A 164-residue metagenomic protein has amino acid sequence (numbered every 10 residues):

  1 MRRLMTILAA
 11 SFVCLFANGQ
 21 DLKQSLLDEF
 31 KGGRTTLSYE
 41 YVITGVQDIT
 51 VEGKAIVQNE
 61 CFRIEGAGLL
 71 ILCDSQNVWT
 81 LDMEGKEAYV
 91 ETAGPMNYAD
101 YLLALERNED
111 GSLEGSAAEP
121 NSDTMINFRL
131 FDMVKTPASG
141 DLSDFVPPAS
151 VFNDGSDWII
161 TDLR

Functional and structural regions predicted by a protein language model:
M1-L4: Positively charged n-region of N-terminal signal peptides that target proteins for export
T6-C14: Bacterial N-terminal signal peptides
L15-V51, Q58-C61, G111, A149-R164: N-terminal leader/targeting segments and the immediate start of mature chains
Y41-Q47, D82, A117-N121: Short acidic, glycine-rich loop/turn motifs
E52-Y101: An acidic-aromatic
Y101-A104, N108: Short, structured beta-strand-loop surface elements
N108-R164: Non-transmembrane domains of secretory- and envelope-associated proteins
